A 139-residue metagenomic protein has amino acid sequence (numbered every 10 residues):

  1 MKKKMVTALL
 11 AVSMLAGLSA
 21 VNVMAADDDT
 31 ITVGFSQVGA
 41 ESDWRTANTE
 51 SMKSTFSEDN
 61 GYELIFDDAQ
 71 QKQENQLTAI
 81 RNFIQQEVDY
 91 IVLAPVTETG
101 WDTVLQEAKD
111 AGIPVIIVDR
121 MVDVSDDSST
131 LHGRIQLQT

Functional and structural regions predicted by a protein language model:
K2-L9, M14, M24-T139: A residue-level marker of the well-folded mature domains of exported/periplasmic proteins
